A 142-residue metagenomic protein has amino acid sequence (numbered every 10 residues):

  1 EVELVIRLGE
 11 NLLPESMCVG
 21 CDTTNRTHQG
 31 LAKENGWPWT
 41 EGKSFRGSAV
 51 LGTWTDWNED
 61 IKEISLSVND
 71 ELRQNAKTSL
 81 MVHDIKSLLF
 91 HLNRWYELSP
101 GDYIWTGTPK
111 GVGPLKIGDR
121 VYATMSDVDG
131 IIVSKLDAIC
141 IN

Functional and structural regions predicted by a protein language model:
E1-Y103, G111-N142: Catalytic-core "active-site belt" of small-molecule-metabolizing enzymes, emphasizing His/Asp/Glu-rich regions
